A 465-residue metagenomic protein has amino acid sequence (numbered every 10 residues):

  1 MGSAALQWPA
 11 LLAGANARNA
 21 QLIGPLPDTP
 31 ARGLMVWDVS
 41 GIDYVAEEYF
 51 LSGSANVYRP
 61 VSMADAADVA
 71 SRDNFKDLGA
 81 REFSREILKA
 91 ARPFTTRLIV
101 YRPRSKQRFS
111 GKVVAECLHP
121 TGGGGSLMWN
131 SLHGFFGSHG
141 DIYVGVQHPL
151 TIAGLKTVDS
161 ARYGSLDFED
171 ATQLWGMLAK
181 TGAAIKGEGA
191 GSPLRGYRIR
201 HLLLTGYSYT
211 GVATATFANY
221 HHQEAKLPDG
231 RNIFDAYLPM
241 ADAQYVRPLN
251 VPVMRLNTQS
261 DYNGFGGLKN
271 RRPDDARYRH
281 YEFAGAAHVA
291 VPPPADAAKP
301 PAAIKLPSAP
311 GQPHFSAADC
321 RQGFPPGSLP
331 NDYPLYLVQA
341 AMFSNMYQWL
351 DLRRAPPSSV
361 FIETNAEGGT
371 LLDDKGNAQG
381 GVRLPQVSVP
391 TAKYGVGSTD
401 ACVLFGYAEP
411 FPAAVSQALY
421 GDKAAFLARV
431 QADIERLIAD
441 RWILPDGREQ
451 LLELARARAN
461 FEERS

Functional and structural regions predicted by a protein language model:
G2-S465: C-terminal His-loop and adjacent cap/lid subdomain of alpha/beta-hydrolase
